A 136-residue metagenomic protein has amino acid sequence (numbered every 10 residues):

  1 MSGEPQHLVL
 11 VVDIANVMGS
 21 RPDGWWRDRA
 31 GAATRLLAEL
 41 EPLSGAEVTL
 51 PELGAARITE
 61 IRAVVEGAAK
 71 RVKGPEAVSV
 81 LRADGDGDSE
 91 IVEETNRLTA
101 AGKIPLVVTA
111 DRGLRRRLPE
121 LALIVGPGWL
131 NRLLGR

Functional and structural regions predicted by a protein language model:
G3-E4, V17-R136: Nuclease catalytic cores that cleave nucleic-acid phosphodiester bonds, predominantly acidic two-metal-ion
L8-D13: Short, hydrophobic/glycine-enriched beta-strand segments
